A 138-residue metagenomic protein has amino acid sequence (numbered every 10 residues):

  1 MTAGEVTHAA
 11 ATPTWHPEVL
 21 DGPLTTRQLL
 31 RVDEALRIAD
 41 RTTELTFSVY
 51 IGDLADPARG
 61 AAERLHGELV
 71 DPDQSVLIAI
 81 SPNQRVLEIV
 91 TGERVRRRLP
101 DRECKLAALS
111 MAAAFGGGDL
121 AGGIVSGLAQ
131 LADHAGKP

Functional and structural regions predicted by a protein language model:
M1-S75, P82-P138: A structural boundary signal for the start of the first folded domain, especially the loop/turn and N-capping region
